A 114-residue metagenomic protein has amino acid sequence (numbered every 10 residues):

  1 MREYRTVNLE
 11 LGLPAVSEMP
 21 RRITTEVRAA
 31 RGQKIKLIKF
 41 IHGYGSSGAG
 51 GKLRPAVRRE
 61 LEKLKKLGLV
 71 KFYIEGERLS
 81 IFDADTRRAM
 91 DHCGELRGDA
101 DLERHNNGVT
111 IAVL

Functional and structural regions predicted by a protein language model:
M1-L114: Long, charged, low-complexity intrinsically disordered regions
